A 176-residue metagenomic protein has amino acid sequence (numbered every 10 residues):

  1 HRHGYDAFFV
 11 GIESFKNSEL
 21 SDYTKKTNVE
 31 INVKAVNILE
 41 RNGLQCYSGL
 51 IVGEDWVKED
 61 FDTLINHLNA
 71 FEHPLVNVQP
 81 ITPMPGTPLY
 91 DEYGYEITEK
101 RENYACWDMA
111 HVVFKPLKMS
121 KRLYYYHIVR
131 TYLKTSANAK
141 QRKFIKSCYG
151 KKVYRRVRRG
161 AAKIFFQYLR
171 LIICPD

Functional and structural regions predicted by a protein language model:
H1-K152: A structural motif corresponding to the C-terminal lobe/cap of the Radical SAM core domain
R155-D176: C-terminal non-catalytic accessory extensions
